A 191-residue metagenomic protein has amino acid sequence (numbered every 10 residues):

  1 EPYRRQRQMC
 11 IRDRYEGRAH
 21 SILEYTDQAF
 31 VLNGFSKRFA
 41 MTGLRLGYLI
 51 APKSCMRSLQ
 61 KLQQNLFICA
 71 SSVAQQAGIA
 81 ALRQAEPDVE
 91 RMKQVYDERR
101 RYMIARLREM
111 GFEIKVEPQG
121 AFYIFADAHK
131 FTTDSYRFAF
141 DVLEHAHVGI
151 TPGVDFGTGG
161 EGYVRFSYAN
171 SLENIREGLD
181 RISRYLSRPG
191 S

Functional and structural regions predicted by a protein language model:
E1-R7, I11: Single conserved hydrophobic/aromatic residue that forms the stacking wall/gate of nucleotide- or nucleobase-binding
R12-M41, K53-S54: Active-site pre-lysine segment of PLP-dependent enzymes
L23-E24, L46-K53, R83: Short beta-strand-to-turn element immediately C-terminal to the catalytic PLP-Schiff-base lysine in fold type I
A40, K53-S58, P87-D88, F131-T132: Short helix-loop capping/hinge motifs at secondary-structure junctions, enriched in acidic/polar residues
L59-Q63, A81-A105: Structural signature of PLP-dependent enzymes
I79, Q94-I104, K115-A128, G160: Conserved glycine-rich beta-strand-loop-beta hairpin in the small C-terminal domain of fold type I
T132-D134, D141-T151, F156-S191: PLP-dependent enzyme catalytic core of the Aspartate aminotransferase-like
